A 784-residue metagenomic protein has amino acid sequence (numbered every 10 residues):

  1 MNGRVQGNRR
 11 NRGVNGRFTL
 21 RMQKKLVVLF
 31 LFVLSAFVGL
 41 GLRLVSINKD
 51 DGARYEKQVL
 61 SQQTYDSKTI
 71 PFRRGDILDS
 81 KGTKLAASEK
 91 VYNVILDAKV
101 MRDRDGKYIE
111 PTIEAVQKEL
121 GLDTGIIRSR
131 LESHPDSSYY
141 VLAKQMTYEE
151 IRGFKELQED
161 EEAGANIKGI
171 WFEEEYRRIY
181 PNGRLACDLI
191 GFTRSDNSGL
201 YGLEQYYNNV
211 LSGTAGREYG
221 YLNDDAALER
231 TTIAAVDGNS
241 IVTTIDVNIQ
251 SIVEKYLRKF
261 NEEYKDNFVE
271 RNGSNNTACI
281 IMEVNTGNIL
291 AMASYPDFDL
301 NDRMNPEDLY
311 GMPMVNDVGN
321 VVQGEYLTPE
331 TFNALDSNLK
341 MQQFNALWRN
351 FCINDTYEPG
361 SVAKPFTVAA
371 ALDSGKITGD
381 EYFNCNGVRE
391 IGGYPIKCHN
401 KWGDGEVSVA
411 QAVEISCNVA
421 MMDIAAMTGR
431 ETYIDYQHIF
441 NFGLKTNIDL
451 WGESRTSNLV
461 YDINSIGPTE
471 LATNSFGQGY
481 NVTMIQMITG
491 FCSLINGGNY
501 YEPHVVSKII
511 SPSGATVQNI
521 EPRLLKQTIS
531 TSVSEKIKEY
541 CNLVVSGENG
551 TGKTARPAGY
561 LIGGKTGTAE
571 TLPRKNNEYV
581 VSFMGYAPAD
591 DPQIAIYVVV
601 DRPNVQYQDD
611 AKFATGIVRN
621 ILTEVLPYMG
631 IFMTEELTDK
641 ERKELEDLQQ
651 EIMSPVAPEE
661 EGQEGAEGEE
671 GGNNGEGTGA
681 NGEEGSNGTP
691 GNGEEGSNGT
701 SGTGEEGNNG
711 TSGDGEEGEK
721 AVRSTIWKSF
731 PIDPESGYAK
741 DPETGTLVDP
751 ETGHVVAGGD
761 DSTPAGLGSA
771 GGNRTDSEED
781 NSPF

Functional and structural regions predicted by a protein language model:
M1-L327, T356, E431-I439, R574 (+8 more regions): Periplasmic/cell-envelope proteins involved in peptidoglycan metabolism and beta-lactam response
G3-R4, A86, Y92, L222-A234 (+4 more regions): Beta-lactam-recognizing serine transpeptidase/beta-lactamase-like catalytic domain environment
Y65, N464-S465, L645: Short, hinge-like loop/turn segments at secondary-structure boundaries
E390-G393, E635-K640, E644: Substrate-binding beta-hairpin/strand module that engages nucleic acids
Q518-N519, N604-Q608: Short small-residue beta-strand/loop micro-motif enriched in glycine and branched aliphatics
D647-S654: Basic/polar, cationic surfaces and motifs that engage anionic cell-wall and phosphate/carboxylate ligands
